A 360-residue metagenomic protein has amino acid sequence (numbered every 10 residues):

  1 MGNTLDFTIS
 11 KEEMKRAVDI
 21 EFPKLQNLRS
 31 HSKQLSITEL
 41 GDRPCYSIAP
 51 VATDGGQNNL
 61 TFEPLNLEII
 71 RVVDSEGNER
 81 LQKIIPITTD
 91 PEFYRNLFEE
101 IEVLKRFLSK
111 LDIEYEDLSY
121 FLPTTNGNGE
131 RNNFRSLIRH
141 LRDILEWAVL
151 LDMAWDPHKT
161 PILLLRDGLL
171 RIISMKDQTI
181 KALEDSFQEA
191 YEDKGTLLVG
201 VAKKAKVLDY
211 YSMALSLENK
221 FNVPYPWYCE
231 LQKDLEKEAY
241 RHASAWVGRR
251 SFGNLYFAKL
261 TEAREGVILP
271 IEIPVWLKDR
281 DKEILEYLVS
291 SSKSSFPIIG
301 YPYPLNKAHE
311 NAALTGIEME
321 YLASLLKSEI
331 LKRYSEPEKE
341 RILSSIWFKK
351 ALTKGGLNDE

Functional and structural regions predicted by a protein language model:
M1-P44, I48, G55, T61 (+1 more regions): Long, contiguous domain-sized segments
I48-E99: Adenosine ribonucleotide-centric catalytic and binding domains
